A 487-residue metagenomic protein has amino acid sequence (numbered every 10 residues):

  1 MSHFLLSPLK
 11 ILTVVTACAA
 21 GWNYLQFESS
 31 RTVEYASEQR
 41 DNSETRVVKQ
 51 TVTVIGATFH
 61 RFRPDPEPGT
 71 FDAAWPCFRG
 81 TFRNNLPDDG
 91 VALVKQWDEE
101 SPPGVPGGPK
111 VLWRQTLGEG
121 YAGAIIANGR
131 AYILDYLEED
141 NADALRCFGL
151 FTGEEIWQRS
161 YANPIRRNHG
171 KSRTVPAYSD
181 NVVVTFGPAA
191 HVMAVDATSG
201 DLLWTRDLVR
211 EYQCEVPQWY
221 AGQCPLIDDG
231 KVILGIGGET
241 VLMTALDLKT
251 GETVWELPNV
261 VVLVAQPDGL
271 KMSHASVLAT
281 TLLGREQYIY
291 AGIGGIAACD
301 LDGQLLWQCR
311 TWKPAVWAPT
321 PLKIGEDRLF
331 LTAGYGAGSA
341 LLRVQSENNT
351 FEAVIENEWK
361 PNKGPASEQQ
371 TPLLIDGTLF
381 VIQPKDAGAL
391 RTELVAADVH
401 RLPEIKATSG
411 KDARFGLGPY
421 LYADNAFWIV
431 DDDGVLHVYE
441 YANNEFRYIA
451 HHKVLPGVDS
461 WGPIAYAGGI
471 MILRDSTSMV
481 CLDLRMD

Functional and structural regions predicted by a protein language model:
S2-D487: Noncatalytic, solvent-exposed loop/strand surfaces of beta-propeller-type extracellular/periplasmic domains
